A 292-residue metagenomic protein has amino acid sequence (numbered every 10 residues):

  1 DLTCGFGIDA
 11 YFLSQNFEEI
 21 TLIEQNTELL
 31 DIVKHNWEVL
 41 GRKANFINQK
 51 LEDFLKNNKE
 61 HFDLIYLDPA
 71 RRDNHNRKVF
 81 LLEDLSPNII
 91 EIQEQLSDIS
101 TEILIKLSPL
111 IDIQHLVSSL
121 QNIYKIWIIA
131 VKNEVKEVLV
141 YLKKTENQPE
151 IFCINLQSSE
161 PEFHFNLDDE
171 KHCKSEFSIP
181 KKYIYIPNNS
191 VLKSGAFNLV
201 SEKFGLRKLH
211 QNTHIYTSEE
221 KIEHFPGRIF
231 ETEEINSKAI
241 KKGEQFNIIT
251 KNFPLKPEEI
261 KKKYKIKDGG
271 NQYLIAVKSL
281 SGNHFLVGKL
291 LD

Functional and structural regions predicted by a protein language model:
D1-D292: SAM-dependent transferase fold signal centered on methyltransferase-like domains, encompassing both Class I
